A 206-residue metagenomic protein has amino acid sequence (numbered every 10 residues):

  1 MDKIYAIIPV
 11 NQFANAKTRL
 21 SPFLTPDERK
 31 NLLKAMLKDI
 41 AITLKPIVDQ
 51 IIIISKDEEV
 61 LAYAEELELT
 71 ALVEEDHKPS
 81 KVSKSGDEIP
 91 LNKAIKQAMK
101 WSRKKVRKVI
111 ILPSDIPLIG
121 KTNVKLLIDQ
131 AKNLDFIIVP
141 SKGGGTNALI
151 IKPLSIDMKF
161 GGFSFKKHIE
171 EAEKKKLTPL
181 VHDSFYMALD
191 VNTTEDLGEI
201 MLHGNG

Functional and structural regions predicted by a protein language model:
M1-L20: N-terminal nucleotide-binding beta1-loop-alpha1 segment
L20-E28: Short glycine-enriched, charge-decorated loop/helix-capping segments at active-site entrances that position
N31-D49: A short, N-terminal amphipathic alpha-helix
V48-L72: Acidic donor-binding segment of Leloir-type glycosyltransferases
E65-K108: Short phosphate-binding loop-to-helix
L112-S114: Active-site acidic Asp-centered loop
I119-G144: Conserved donor-nucleotide/metal-binding helix-loop-beta segment in metal-dependent transferases, i.e., the alpha-helix
F163-G206: Conserved alpha/beta core of the MobA/IspD/sugar-nucleotide pyrophosphorylase nucleotidyltransferase superfamily
